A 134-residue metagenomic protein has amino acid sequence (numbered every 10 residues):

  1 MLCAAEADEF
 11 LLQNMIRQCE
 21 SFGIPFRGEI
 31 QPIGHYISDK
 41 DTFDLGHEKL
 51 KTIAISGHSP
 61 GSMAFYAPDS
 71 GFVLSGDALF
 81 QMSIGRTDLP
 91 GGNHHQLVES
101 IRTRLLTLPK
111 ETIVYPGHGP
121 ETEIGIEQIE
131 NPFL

Functional and structural regions predicted by a protein language model:
M1-F43, I129-F133: Active-site HxH/HxHxD metal-binding segment of metal-dependent hydrolases
Q18-F22, T42, E48-F133: Metallo-beta-lactamase
